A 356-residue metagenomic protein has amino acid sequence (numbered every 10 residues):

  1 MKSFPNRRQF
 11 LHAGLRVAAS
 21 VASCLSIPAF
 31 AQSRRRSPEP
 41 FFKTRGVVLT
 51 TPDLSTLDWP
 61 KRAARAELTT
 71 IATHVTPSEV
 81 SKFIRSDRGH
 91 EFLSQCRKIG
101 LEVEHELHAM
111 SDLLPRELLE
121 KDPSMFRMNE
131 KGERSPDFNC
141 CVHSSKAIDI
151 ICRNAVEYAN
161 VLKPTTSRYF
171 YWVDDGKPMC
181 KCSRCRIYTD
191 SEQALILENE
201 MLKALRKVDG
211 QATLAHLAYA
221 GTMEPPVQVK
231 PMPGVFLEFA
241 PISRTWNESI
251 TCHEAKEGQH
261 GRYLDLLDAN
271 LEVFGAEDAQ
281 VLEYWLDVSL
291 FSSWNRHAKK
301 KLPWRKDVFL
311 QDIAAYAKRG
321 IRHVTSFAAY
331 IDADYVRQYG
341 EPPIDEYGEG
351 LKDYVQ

Functional and structural regions predicted by a protein language model:
K2-F4, Q9-A31: N-terminal export signals
S3, Q9, A29, F41 (+2 more regions): Intrinsic disorder/low-structure terminal segments
L25-K43: C-terminal segment of N-terminal export signals and the immediately downstream linker at the start of the mature
T44-Q259, L271-F274, D278-Y316, I321-V355: Aromatic-lined carbohydrate-binding surfaces of glycoside hydrolases
H260-D268: Second-shell residues forming the walls of enzyme active-site clefts
